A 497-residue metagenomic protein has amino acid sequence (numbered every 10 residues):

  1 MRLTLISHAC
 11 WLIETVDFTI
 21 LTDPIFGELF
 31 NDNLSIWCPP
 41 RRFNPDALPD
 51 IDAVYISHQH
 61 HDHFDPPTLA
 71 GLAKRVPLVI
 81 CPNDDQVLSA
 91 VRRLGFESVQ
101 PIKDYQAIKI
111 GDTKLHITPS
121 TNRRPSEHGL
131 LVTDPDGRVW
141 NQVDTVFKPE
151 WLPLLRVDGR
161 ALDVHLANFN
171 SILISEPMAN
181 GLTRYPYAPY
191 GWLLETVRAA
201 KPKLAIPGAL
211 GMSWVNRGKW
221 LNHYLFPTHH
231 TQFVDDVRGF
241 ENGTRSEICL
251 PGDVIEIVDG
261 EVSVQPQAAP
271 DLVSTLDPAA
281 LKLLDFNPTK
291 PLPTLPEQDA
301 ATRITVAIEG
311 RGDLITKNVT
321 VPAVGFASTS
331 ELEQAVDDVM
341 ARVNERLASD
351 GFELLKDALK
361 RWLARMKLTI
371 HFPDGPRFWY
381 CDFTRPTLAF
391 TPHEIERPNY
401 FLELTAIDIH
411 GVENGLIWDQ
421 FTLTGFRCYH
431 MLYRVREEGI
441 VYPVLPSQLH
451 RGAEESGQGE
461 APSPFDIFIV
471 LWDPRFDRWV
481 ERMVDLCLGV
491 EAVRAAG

Functional and structural regions predicted by a protein language model:
M1-I6, L12-P49, L78-N83, T133-V143 (+10 more regions): Metallo-beta-lactamase
D17-Q59, P66-G71, F147-A161, T391 (+2 more regions): Pre-active-site segment of Zn-dependent metallo-hydrolases
E28-L29, Q59-F64, Q86-S89, Q106-K109 (+5 more regions): Active-site environment of divalent metal-dependent phosphoester hydrolases
R41-I108: Active-site HxH/HxHxD metal-binding segment of metal-dependent hydrolases
A47-D52, H63-L78, D112, H116 (+3 more regions): Mobile, glycine- and charge-enriched loop segments and immediately flanking short secondary-structure elements within
C81-G137, D235: Metallo-beta-lactamase
E150-E241: Cap/insert and terminal regions of metallo-dependent hydrolase folds
E256-V258, Q265-G497: Feature captures hydrophobic
